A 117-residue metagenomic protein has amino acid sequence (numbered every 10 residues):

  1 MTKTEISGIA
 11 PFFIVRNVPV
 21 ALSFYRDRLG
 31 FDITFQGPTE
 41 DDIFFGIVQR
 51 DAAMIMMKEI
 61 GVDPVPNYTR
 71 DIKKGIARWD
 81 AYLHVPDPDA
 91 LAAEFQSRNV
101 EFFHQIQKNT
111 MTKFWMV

Functional and structural regions predicted by a protein language model:
M1-E5, Y68-D71: A detector for short, charged/polar N-terminal pre-domain segments
M1-T4, F13, L83, A92-V117: Vicinal oxygen chelate
K3, F12-M54: Core segments of cupin and vicinal oxygen chelate
G8-I9, I76-D80: Eukaryotic phosphotyrosine signaling hubs
S23-F24, D89-E94: Short amphipathic alpha-helices within nucleic acid-binding modules
T34-F35, D42, M57, D63-T69 (+1 more regions): A short, acidic/glycine-rich surface segment
I43-F45, R78, T112-W115: Short hydrophobic/aromatic beta-strand or adjacent loop that forms the aromatic wall/cage of a ligand/substrate-binding
D51-I55, G61-P64, D87-A90: Short, charged/polar surface micro-motifs in flexible loops or helix N-caps
